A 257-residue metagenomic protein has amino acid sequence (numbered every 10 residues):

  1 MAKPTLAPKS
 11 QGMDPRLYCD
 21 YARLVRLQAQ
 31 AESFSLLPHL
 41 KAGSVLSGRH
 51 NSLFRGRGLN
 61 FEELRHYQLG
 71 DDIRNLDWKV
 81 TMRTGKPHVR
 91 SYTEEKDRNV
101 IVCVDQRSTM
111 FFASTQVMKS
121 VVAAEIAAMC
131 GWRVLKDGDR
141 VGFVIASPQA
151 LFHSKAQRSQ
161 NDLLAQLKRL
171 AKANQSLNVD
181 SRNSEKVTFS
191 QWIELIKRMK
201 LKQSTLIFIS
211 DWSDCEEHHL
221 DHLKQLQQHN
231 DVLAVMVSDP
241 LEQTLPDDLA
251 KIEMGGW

Functional and structural regions predicted by a protein language model:
A2-L53, H66-D71, V80, V89-E125 (+1 more regions): Exposed, interaction-prone extracellular/peripheral surfaces
F54-G58: A positional/architectural concept
E63: Acidic, metal-associated active-site segment
R74-T84: N-terminal low-complexity, intrinsically disordered segments
